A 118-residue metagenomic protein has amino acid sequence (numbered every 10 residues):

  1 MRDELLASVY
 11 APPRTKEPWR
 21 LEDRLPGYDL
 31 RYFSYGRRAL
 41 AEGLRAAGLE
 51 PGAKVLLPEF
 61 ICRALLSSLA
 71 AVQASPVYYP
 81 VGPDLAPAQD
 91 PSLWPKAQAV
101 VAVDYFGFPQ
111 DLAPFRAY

Functional and structural regions predicted by a protein language model:
M1-E50, V72, P76, L93: Conserved PLP-binding active-site segment in aminotransferase class I/II-type PLP enzymes
R14, A64, Q110: Solvent-exposed, flexible loop/coil residues
S34-R38, R45, L56-P76, V81-Q89: Substrate-binding/gating loop at the entrance of the active-site cleft, primarily in PLP-dependent aminotransferase-like
G43, S68, D111-F115: A short acidic, amphipathic alpha-helical/loop segment
E50-A53, Q98: Short acidic/polar active-site loop segments enriched in Thr and Asp
G82-Y118: Active-site phosphate-binding strand-loop segment of PLP-dependent enzymes
